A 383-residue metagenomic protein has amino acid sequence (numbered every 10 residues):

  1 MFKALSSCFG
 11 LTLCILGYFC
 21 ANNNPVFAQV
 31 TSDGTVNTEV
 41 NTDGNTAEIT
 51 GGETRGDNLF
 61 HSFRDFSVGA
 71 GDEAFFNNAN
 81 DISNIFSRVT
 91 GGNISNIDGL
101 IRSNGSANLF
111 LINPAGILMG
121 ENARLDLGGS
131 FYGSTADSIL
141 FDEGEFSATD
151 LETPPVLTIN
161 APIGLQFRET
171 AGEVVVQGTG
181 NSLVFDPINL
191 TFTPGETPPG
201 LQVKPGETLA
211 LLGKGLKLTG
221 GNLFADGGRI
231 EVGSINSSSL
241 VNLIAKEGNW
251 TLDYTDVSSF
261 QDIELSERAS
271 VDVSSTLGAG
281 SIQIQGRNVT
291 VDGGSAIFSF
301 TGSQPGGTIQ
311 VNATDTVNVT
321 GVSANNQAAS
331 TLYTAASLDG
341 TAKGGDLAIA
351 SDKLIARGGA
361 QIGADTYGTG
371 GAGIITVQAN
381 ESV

Functional and structural regions predicted by a protein language model:
F2-V383: Extracellular and secretory-pathway beta-repeat/beta-biased strand scaffolds
